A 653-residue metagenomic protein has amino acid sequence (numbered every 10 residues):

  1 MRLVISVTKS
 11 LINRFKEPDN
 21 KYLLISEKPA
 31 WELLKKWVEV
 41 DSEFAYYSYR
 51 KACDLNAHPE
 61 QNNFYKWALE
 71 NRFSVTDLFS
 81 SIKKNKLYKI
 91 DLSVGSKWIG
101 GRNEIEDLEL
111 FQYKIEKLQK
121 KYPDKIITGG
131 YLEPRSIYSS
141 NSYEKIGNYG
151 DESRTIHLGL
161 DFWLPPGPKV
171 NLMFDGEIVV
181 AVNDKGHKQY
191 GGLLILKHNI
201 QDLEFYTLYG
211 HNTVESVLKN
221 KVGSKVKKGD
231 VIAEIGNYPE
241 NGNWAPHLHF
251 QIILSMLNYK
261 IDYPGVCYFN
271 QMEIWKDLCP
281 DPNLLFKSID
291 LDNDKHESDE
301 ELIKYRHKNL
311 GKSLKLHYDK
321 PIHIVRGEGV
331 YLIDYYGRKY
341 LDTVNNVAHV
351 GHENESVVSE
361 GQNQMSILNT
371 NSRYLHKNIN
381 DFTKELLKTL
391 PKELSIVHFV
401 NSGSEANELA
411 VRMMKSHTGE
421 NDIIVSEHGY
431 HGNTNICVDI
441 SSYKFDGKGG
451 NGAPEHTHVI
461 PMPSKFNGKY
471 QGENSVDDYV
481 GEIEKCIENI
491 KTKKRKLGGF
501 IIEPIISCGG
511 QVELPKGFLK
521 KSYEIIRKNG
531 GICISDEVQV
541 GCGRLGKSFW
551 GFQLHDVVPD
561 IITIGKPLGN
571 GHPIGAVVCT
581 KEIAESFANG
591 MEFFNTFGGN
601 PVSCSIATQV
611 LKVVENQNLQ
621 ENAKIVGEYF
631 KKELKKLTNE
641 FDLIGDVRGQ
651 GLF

Functional and structural regions predicted by a protein language model:
M1-D161, Q271-K295: Polar/charged, compositionally biased leader and regulatory segments
K83-Y88, S93, S224-D230, E234-E240 (+1 more regions): Acidic, glycine-rich catalytic/binding loops that coordinate metals and/or anionic ligands
L132-N148, H187-L203, E301-H307: Short beta-strand/loop turn elements enriched in aromatics
H157, M173, G191, E204 (+3 more regions): Short coil/loop residues immediately preceding or within conserved phosphate-binding loops of NTP-utilizing enzyme
V170-V180, K219-I235: Short, well-structured beta-strand-loop connectors
L172-S216: Zn2+-dependent peptidoglycan hydrolase active-site motif and core
G186-H187, E240, N345-H349: A short acidic/small-residue loop/turn micro-motif
H296-F653: Conserved N-terminal phosphate-binding loop of PLP-dependent enzymes in the Aspartate aminotransferase
